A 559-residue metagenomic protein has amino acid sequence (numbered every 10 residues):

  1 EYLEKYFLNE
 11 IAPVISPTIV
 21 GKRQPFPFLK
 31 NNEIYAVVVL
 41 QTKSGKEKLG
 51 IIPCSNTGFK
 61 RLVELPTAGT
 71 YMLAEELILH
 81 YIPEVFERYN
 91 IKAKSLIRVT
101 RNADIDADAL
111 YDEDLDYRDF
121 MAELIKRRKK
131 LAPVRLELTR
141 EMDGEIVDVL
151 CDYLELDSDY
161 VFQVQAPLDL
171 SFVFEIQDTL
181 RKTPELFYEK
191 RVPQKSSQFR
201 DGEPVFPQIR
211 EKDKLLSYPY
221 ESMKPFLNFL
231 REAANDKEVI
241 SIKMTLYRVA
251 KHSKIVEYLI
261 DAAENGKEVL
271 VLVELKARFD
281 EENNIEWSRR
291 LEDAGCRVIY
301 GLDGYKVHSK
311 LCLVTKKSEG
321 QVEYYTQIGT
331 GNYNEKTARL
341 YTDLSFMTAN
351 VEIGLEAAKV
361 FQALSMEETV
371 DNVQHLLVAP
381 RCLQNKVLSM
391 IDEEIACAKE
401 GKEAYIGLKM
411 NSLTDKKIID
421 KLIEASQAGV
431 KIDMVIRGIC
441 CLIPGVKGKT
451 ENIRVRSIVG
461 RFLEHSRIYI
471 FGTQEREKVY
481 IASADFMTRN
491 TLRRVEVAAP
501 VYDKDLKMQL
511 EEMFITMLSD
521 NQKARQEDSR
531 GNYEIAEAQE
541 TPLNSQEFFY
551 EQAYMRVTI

Functional and structural regions predicted by a protein language model:
E1-I406, E424, A428, C440-E464 (+1 more regions): N-terminal localization/anchoring segments of enzymes in phospholipid and broader phosphate metabolism
K431-V435: Hydrophobic alpha/beta core scaffold segments
